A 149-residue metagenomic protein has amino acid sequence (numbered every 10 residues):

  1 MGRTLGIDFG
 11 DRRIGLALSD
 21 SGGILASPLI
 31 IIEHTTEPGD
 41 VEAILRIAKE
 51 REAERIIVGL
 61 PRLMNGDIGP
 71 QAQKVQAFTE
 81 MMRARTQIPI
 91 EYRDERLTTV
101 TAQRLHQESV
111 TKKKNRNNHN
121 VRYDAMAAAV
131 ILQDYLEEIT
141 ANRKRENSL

Functional and structural regions predicted by a protein language model:
G2-L5, R12-L149: Phosphate- and other anionic-substrate recognition elements at nucleic-acid/protein interfaces
